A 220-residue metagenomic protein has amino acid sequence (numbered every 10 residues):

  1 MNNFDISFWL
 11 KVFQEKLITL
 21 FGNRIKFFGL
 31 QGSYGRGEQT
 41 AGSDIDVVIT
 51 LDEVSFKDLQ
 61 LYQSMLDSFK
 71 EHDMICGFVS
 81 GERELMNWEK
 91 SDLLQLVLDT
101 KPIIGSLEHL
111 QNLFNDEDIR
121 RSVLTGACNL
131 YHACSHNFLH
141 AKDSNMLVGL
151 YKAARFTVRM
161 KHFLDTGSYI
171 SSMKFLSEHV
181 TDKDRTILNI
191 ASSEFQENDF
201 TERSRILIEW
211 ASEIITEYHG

Functional and structural regions predicted by a protein language model:
M1-T19, N23, G35-G42, D52-G220: Catalytic core of pol beta-like nucleotidyltransferases
N23-Q31: Short, glycine- and small/hydrophobic-rich beta-strand elements in well-ordered beta-sheets
D46: N-terminal loops that bind phosphate or other acidic moieties and the adjacent beta-alpha structural core
